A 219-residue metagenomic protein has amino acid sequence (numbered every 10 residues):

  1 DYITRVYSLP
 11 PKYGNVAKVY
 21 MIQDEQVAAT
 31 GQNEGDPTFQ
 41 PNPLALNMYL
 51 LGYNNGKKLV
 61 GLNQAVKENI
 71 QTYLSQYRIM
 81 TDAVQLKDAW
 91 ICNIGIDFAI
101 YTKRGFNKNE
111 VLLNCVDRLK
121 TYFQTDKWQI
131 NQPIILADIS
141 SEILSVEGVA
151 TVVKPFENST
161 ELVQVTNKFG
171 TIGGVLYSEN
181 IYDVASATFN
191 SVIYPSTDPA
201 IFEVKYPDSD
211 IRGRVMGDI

Functional and structural regions predicted by a protein language model:
D1-I219: Acidic, low-complexity glycine/serine/threonine-rich segments
